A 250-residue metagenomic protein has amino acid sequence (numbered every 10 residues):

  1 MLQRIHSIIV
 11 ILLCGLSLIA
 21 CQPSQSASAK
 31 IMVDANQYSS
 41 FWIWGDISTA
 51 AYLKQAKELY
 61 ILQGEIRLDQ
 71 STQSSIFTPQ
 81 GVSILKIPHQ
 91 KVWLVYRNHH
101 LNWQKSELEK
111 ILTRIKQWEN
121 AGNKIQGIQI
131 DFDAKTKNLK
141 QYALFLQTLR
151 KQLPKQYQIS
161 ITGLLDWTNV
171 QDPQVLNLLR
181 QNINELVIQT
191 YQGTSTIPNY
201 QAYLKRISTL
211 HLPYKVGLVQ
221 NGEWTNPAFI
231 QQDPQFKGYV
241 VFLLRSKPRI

Functional and structural regions predicted by a protein language model:
M1-I9: Bacterial N-terminal signal peptides that target proteins for export
C21-I250: Secreted glycan hydrolases and related glycan-binding modules that recognize and/or cleave
